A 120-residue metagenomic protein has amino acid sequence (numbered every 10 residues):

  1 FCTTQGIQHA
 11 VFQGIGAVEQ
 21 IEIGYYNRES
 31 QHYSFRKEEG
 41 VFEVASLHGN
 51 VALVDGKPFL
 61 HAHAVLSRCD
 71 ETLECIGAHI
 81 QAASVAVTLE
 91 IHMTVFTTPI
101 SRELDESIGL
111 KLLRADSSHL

Functional and structural regions predicted by a protein language model:
F1-H61, R68-L120: N-terminal intrinsically disordered, cationic/polar leader segments that include organellar targeting peptides
